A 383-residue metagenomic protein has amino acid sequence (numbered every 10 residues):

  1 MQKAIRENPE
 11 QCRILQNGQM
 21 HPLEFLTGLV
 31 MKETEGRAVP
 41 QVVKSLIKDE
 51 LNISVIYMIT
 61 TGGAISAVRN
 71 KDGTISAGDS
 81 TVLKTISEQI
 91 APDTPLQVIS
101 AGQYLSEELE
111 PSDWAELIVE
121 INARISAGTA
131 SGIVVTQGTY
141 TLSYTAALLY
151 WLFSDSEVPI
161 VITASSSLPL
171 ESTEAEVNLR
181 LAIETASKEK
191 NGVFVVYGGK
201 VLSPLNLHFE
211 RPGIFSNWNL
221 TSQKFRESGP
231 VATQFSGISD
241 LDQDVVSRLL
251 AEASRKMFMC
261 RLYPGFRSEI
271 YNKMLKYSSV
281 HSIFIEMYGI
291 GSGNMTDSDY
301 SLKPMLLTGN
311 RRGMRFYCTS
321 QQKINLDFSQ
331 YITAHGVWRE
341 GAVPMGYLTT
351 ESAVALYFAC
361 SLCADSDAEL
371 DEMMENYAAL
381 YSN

Functional and structural regions predicted by a protein language model:
M1-I53: Charged, compositionally biased, marginally structured helical/coil segments
S54-N383: Active-site histidine-anchored catalytic micro-motif
